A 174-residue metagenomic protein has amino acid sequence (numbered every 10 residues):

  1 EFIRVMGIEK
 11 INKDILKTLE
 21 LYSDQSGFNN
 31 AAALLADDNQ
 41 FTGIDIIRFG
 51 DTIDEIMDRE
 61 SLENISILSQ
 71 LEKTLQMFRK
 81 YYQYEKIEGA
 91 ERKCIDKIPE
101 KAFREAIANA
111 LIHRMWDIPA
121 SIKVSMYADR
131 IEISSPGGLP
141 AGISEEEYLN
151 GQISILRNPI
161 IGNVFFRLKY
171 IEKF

Functional and structural regions predicted by a protein language model:
E1-A120, S125-I160, R167-F174: Active-site helix-to-loop segments that bind/position phosphate- or nucleotide-bearing substrates and donors across
